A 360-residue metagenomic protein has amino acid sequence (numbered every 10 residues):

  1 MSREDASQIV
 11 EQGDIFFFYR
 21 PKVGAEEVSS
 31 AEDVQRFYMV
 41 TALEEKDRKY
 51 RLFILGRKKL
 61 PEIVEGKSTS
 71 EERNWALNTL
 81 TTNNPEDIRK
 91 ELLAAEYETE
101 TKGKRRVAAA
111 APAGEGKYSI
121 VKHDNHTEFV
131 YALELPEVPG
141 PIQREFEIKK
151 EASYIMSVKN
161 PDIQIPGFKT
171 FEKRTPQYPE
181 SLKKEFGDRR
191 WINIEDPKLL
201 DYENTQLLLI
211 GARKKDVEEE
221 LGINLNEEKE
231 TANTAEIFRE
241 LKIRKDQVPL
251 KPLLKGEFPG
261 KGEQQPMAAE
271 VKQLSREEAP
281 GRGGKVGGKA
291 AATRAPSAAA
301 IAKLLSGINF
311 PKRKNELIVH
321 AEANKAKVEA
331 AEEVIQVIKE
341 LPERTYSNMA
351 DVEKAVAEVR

Functional and structural regions predicted by a protein language model:
M1-R57: Long, contiguous regulatory modules within eukaryotic nuclear regulatory proteins
F18-R20, G56, N78, V121 (+1 more regions): A structural detector for beta-sheet-dominated domains
K22-G24, E44-R48, R57-E62, T82 (+2 more regions): Conserved beta-strand elements of beta-rich interaction domains across eukaryotes, especially beta-propellers
E26-S30, E44-K46, G66-K67, K325-V334: Intrinsically disordered, low-complexity coil segments
D47-L93: Acidic, aromatic-enriched beta-alpha/helix-loop junctions
I88-A108: Intrinsically disordered, low-complexity juxtamembrane tails/stalks of eukaryotic membrane proteins
G103-A279: A eukaryote-biased signal for long
K272-R360: Basic helix-extension-helix modules of the SAP/HeH family
